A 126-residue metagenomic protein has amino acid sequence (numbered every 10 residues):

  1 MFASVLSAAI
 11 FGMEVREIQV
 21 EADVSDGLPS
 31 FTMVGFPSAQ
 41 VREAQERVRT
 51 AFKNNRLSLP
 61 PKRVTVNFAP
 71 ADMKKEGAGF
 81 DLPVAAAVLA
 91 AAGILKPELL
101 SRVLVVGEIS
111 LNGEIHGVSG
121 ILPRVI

Functional and structural regions predicted by a protein language model:
M1-I126: Peripheral, non-AAA+ core regions of ATP-driven protein-machinery
